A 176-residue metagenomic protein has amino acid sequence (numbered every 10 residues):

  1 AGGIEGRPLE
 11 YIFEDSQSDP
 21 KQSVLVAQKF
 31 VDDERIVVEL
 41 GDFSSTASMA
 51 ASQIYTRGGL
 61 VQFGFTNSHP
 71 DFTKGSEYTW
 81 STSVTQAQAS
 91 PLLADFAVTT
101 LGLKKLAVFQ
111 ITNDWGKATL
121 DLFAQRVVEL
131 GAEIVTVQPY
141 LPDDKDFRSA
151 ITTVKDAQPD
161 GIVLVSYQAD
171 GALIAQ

Functional and structural regions predicted by a protein language model:
A1-G2, V127: Conserved hydrophobic residues forming the short capping helix/wall of the S-adenosyl-L-methionine
G2-T73, L141-F147, Y167-D170: Beta-alpha junction/loop-to-helix N-cap segments that form part of ligand/metal-binding clefts
H69-D71, Y78-Q176: Extracellular/periplasmic Venus flytrap/periplasmic-binding protein
